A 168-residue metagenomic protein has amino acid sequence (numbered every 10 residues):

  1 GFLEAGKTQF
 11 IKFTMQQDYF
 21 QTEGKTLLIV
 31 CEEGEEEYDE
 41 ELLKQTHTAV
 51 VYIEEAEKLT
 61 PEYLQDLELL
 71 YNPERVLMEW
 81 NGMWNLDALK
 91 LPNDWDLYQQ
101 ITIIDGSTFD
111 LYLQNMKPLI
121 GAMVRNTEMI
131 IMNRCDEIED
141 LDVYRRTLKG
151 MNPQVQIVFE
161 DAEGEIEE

Functional and structural regions predicted by a protein language model:
G1-L111: Nucleotide-state-sensitive switch-loop elements of NTP-binding domains
C31-E32, E36, G121-V124, L148 (+1 more regions): Short, surface-exposed, charged/polar-biased interaction segments
G34-E40, D110, E137-V143, I166-E167: Short, charged/polar "capping" segments at the starts of alpha-helices and the immediately preceding loops
Y52-E57, I157-G164: A generic structural motif
Q65, N115-K117, E165-E168: Short, surface-exposed amphipathic charged segments that create phosphate/polyanion-binding patches used for binding
R75-N152, Q156-E160: Phosphate/Mg2+-binding loops and adjacent switch elements in nucleotide/diphosphate-handling enzyme cores
